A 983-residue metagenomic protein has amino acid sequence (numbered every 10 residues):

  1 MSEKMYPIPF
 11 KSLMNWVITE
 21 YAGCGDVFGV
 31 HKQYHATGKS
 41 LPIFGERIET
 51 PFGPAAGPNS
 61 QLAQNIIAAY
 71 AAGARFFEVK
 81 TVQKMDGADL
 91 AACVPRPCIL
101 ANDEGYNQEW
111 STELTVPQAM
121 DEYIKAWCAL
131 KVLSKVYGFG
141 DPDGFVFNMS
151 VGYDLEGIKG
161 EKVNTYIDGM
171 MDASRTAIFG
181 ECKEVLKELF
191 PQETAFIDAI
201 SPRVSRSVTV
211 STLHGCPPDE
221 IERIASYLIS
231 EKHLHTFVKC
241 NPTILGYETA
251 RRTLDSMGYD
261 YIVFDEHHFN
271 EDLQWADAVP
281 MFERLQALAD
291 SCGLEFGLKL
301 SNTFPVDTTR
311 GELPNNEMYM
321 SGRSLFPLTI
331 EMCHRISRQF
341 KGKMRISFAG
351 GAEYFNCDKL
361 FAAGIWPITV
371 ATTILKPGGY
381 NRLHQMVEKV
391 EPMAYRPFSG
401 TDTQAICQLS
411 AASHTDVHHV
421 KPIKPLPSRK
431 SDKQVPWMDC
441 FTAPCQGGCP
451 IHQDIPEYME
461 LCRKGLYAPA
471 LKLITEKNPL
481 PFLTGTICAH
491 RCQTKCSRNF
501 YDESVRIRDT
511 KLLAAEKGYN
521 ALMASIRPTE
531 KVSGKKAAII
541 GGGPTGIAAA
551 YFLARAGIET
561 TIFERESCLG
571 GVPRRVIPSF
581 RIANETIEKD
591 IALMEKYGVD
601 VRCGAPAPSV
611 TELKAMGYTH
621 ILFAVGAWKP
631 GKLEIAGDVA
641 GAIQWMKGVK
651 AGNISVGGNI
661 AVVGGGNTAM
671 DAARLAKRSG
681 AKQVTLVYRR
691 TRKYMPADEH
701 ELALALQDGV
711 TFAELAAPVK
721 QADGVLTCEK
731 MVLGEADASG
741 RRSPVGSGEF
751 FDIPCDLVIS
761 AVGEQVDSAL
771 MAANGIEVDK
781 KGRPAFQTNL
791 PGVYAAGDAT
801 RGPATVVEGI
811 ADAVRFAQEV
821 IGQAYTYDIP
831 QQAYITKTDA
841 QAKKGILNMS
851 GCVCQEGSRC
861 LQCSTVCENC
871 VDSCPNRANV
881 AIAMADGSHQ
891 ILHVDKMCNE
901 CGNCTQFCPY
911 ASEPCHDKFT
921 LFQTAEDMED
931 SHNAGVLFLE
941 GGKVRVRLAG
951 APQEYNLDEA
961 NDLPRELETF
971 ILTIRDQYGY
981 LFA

Functional and structural regions predicted by a protein language model:
M1-S226, E231: N-terminal capping/small domains of soluble enzymes
G23-T37, G246-G342, P377-Y395, A636-G637: Glycine/Thr-rich beta-alpha phosphate-binding loop at enzyme active sites
A63-A68, A225, A352-V370: Catalytic cores of alpha/beta
R75-D86, C240-P242, K359-K389, R690: Glycine-rich phosphate-binding active-site loops on the catalytic face of alpha/beta enzymes
E317, R323, L328, I374-L375 (+14 more regions): Ferredoxin-type iron-sulfur electron-transfer modules and their immediate structural context
I540-T561, R602-T611, W628-L633, W645-E699 (+4 more regions): Rossmann-like dinucleotide/flavin-binding elements
E559-I562, E566-V601, A673-V719: Rossmann-like dinucleotide-binding cores of NAD(P)H-dependent redox enzymes
C603-M616, G631, L715-V725, M731-G734: A conserved short coil-to-beta-strand element within the FAD-binding core of flavoproteins
